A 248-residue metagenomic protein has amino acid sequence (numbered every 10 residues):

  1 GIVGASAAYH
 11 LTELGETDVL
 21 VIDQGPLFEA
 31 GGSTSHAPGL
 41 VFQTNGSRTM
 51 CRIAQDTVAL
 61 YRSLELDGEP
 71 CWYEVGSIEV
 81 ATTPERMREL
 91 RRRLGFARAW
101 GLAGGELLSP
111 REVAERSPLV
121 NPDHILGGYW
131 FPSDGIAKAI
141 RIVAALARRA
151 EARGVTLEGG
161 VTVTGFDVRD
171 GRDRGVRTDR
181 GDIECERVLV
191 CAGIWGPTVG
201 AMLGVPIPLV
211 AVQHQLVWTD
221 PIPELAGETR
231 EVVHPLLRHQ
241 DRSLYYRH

Functional and structural regions predicted by a protein language model:
I2-V3: Hydrophobic/small residue at the entry helix of a nucleotide-binding pocket
S6, F166-H248: Flavin-dependent oxidoreductases
A8, T12-E13, R149: Gly/Ala-rich phosphate-binding loop of Rossmann-like dinucleotide-binding domains, activating on the conserved
T12-T34: Glycine-rich FAD pyrophosphate-binding loop
P38-R116, D241-Y246: Dinucleotide-binding Rossmann-like beta1-alpha1 core, especially the glycine-rich loop that anchors the ADP
E69-E79, G104-L107, A114-R153, D173-G175: Helix-loop-beta segment of a Rossmann-like dinucleotide-binding subdomain
E151-T164: A conserved beta-strand/loop element that lines the FAD pocket in flavoprotein oxidoreductases
